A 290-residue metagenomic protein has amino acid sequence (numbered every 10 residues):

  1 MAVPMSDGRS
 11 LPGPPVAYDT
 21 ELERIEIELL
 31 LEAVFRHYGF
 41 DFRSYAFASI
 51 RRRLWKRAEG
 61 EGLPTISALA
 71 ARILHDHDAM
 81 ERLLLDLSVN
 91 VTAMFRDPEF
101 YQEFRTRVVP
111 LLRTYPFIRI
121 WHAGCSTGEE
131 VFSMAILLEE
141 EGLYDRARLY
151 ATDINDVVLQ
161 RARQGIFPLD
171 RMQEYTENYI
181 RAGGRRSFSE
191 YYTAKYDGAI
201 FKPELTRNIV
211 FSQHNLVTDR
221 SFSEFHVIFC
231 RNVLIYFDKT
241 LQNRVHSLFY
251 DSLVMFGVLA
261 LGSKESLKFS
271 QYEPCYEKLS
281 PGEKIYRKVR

Functional and structural regions predicted by a protein language model:
A2-W121: Conserved AdoMet
R113, F167, V254: Short conserved AdoMet
Y115-G128, A147-Y150: Conserved class I S-adenosyl-L-methionine
T127-Y144: Conserved SAM-binding loop of SAM-dependent methyltransferases across substrates and taxa, primarily the Class I
A147-F229, V233-Y236, L241, L267 (+1 more regions): Extended basic-aromatic, gly/pro-enriched interface segments that bind polyanionic ligands
V227, F269-R290: Core SAM-dependent methyltransferase catalytic element
N243-M255: A short glycine-rich, Lys/Arg-flanked "PGG" loop and its adjoining helix->strand segment in the class I
M255-S263: Conserved beta-strand signature within the Rossmann-like core of class I S-adenosyl-L-methionine
